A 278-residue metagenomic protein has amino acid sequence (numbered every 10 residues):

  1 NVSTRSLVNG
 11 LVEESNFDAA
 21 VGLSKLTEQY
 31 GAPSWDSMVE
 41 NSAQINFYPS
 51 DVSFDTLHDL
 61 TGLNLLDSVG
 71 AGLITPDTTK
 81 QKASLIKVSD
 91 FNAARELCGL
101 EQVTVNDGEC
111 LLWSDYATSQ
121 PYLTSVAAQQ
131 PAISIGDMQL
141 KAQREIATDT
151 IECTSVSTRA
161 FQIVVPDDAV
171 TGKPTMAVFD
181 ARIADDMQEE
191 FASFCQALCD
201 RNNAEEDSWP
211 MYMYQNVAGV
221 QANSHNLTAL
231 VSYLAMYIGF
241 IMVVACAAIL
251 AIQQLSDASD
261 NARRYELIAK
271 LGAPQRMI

Functional and structural regions predicted by a protein language model:
V2-V244: Basic-flanked hydrophobic alpha-helices used for secretion and membrane insertion
I238, M242-R264: A hydrophobic alpha-helix feature that marks transmembrane segments and, especially, their cytosolic C-terminal ends
